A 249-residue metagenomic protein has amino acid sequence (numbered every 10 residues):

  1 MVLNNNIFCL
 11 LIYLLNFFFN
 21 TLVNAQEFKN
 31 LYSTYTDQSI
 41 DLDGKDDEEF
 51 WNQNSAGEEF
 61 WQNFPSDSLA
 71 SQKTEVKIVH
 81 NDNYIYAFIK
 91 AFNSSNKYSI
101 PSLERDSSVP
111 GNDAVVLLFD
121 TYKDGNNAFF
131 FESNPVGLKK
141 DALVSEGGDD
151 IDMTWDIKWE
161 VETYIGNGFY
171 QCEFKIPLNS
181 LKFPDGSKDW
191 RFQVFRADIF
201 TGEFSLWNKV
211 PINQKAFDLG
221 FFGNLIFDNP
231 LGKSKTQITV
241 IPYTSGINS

Functional and structural regions predicted by a protein language model:
M1-I7: N-terminal secretory signal peptides that target proteins for export/translocation
C9-N20: Bacterial N-terminal signal peptides
A25-S249: Structural preference for beta-rich elements and adjacent junctions enriched in aromatics
